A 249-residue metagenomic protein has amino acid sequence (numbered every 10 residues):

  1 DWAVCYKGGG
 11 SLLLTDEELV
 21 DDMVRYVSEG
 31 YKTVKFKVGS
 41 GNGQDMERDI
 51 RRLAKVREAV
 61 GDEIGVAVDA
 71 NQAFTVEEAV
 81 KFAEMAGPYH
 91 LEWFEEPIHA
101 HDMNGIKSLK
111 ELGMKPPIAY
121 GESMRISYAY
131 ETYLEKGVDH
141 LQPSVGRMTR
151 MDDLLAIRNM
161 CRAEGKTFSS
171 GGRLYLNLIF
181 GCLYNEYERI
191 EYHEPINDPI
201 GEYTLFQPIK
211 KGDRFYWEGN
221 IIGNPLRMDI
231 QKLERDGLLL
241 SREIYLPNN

Functional and structural regions predicted by a protein language model:
D1-G65, A73, V80, E84-P88 (+1 more regions): N-terminal capping/lid subdomain adjacent to the active-site entrance of alpha/beta enzymes
C5-G10, V34-F36, I64-A70, F94-E95 (+4 more regions): Hydrophobic faces of well-ordered beta-strands that scaffold small-molecule active sites in alpha/beta enzyme cores
E17, I50-R57, G61-A129, E135: Active-site loop segments of alpha/beta catalytic cores
H90, H101-Y120, M124-Y216, G223: Shared catalytic-loop signature of beta/alpha-barrel
